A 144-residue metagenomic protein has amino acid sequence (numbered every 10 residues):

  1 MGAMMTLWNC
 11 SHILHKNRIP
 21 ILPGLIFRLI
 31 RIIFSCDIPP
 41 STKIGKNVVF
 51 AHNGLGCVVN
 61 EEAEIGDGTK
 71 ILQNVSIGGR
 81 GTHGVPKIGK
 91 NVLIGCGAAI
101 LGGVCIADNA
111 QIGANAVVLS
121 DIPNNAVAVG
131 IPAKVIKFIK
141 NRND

Functional and structural regions predicted by a protein language model:
M1-C36, A133-K134, K140-D144: Terminal amphipathic alpha-helical/low-complexity segments used for targeting or macromolecular assembly
L7, L14, L22-L25, L29 (+5 more regions): Generic detector of leucine side chains in alpha-helical contexts
W8, H12-H15, P20, K46-G56 (+1 more regions): Glycine-rich, small/polar surface segments that engage phosphate groups of diverse ligands
P40, G45-K46, A51-H52, N60-E61 (+11 more regions): Left-handed beta-helix
